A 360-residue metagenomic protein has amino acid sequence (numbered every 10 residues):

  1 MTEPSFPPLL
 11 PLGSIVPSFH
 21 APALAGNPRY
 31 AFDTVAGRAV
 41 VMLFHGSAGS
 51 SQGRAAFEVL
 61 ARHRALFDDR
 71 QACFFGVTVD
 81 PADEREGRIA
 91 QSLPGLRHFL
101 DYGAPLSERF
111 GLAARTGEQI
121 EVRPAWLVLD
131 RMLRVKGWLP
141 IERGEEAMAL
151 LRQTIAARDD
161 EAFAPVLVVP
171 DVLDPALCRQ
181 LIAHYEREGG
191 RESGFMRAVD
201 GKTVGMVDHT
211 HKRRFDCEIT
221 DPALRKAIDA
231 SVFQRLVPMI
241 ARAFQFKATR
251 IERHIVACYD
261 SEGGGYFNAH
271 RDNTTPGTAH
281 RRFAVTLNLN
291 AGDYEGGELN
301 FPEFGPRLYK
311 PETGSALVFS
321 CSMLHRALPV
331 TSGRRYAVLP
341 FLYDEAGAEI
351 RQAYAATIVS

Functional and structural regions predicted by a protein language model:
M1-S18, S231, R235-R242, E349: N-terminal intrinsically disordered, low-complexity tails enriched in polar/charged
T2-A157: Chalcogenol-based redox active-site neighborhoods
V16, R123-P124, I251, A284 (+1 more regions): Short coil/loop residues immediately preceding or within conserved phosphate-binding loops of NTP-utilizing enzyme
R131, M148-A284, N288-A316, H325-S360: Fe(II)/2-oxoglutarate oxygenase catalytic core
